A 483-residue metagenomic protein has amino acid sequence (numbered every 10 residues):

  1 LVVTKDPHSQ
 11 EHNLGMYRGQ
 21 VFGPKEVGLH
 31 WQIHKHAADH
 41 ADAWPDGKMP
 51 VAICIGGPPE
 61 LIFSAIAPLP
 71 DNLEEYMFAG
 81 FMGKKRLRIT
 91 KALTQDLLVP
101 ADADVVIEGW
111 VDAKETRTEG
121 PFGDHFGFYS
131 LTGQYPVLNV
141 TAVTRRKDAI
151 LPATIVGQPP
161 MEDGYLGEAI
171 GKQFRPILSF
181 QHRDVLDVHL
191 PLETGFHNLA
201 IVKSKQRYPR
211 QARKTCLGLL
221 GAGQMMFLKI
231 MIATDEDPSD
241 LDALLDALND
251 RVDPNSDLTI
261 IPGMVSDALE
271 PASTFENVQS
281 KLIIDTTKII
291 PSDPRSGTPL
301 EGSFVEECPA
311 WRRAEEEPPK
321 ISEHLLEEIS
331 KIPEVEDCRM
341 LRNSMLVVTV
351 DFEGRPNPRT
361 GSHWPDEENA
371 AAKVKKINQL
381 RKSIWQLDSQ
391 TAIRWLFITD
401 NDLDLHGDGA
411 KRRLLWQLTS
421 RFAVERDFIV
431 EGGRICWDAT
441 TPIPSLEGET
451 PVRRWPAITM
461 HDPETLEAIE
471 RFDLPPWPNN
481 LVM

Functional and structural regions predicted by a protein language model:
L1-C54: Internal mixed beta-strand/loop scaffold within catalytic domains of large alpha/beta enzymes
P59-M483: Charged, compositionally biased interaction regions
